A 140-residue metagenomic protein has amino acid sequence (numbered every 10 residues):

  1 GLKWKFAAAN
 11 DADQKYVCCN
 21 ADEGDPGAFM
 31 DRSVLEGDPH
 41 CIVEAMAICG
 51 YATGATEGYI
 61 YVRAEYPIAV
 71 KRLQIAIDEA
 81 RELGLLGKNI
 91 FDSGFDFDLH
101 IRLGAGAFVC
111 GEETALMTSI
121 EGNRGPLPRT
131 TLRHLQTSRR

Functional and structural regions predicted by a protein language model:
G1-K15: N-terminal glycine-rich phosphate/pyrophosphate-binding loops that anchor nucleotide-derived ligands and cofactors
C18-N20, R102: Short beta-strand segments
N20-D31, Q136-R139: Gly-rich Lys/Arg/Thr-decorated short loops/hinges at beta-loop-alpha junctions or inter-strand turns that position
S33-P39: Short, glycine-rich nucleotide/cofactor-binding loops
P39-A52: Histidine-anchored nucleotide/phosphate-binding helix
A55, P67-I68: Metallocofactor- and cofactor-centric catalytic cores in central/energy metabolism, strongly enriched
E57-A64: Short internal beta-strands
V70-R140: Hydrophobic alpha-helical positions that pack around
